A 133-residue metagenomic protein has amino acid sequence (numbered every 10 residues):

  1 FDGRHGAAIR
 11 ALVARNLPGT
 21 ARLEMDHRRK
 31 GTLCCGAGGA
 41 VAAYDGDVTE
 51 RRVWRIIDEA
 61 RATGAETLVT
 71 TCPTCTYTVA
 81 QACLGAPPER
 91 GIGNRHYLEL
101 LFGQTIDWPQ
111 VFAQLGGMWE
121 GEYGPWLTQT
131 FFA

Functional and structural regions predicted by a protein language model:
F1-A133: Iron-sulfur cluster-binding electron-transfer modules in prokaryotic oxidoreductases
